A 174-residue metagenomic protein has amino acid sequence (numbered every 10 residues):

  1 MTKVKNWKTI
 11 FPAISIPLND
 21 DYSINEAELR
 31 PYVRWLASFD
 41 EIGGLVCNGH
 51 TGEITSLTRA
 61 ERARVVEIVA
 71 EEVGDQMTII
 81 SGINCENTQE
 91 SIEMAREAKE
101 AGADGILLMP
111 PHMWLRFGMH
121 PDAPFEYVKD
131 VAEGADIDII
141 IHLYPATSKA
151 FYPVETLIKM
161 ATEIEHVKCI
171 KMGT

Functional and structural regions predicted by a protein language model:
T2-F151: Active-site beta->alpha loop and helix N-cap motifs at the rims of alpha/beta catalytic domains
G134, P145-T174: Catalytic alpha/beta core domains of metabolic enzymes, predominantly
